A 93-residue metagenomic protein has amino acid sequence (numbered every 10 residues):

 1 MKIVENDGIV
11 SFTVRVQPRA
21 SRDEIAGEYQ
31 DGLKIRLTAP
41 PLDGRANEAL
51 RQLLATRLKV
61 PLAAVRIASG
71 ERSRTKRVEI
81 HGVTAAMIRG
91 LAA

Functional and structural regions predicted by a protein language model:
M1-R51, V60-L62, R66-A93: Contiguous, often N-terminal, cationic amphipathic patches that form binding interfaces
R57: Residues within the alpha-helical elements of helix-turn-helix
